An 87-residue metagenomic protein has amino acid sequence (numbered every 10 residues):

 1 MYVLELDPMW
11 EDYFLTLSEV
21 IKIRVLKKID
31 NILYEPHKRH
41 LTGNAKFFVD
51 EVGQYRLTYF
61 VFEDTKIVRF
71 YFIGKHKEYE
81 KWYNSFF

Functional and structural regions predicted by a protein language model:
M1-K28: Arg/Lys-rich, positively charged N-terminal/basic patches that mediate binding to nucleic acids
M1-L4, R56, F60-F87: Enriched for short, Lys/Arg-rich terminal
D12, N31, E78: Active-site micro-motifs of SAM-dependent methyltransferase domains
F14-T16, H40-T42, D50-E51, F60-V61 (+1 more regions): Short histidine-centered beta-strand/loop micro-motifs that create catalytic or ligand/metal-coordination sites
T16, N31, I73: Conserved catalytic core of Hanks-type protein kinase domains
E19-I21, V25, G53, K66 (+1 more regions): Short alpha-helical segments used as structural interaction elements across diverse proteins
K27-E51, F87: A short, surface-exposed loop/turn module that caps and links secondary-structure elements
